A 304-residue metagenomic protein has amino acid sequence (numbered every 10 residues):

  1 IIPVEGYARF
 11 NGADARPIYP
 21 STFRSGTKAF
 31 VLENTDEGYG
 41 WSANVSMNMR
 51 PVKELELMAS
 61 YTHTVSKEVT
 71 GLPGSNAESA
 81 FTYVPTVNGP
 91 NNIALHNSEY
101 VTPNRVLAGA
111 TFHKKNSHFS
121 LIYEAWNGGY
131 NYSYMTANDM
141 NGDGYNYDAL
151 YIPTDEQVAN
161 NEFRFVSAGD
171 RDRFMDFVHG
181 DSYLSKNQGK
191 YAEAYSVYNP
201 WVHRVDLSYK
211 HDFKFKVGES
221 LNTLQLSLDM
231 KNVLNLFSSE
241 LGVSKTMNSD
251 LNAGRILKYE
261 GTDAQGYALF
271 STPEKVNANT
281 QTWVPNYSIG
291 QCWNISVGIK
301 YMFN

Functional and structural regions predicted by a protein language model:
I1-M135, D143-G144: Gram-negative outer-membrane beta-barrel transporters
Y39-W41, T102-V106, W201-V205, N222 (+1 more regions): Residues that define the transmembrane beta-barrel architecture of outer-membrane proteins
V45-M49, A59, A108-F112, L207-H211 (+2 more regions): Residues on the lipid-exposed face of transmembrane beta-strands in outer-membrane beta-barrel proteins
P51-K53, V65, F112-F119, H211-V217 (+3 more regions): Outer-membrane beta-barrel proteins
E56-M58, H118-S120, T223-S227, S296-G298: Residue-level detector of the transmembrane beta-barrel scaffold of outer-membrane proteins
G74, E78-N91, L221, N235-E274: Extended hydrophobic/aromatic segments used for targeting, binding, or gating
H118-G218, Q225, D250-Y287: Extracytoplasmic gating/loop element in the C-terminal half of outer-membrane beta-barrel translocons and assembly
I289-N304: Outer-membrane beta-barrel "beta-signal"
